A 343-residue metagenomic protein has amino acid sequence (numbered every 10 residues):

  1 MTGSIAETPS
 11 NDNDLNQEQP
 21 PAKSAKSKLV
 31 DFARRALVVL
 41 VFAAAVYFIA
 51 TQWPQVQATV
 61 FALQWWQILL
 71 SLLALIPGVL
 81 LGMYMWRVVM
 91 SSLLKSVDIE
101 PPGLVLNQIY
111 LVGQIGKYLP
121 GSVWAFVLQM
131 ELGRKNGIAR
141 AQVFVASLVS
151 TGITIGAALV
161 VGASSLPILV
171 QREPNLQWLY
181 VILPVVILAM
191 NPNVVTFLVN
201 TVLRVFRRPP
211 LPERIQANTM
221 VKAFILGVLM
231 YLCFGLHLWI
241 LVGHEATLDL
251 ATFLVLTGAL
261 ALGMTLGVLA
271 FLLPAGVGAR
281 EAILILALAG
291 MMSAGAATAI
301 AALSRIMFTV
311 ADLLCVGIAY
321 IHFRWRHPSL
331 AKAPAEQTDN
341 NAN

Functional and structural regions predicted by a protein language model:
M1-L111, A158, L166-A270, S293-A301 (+1 more regions): Predominantly cytoplasmic-facing regulatory/coupling regions of multi-pass membrane proteins
G103-Q108, S122-V127, R134-S150, S293-L303: Membrane-interface alpha-helices at helix entry/exit sites of multi-pass transporters
V112-L119, A261-V277, E281: Transmembrane alpha-helix interface/packing and boundary motifs in multi-pass membrane proteins, characterized by
Q114-V123, T151-L159: Mid-bilayer segments of alpha-helical transmembrane spans in multi-pass integral membrane proteins that mediate
I115, V149-G152, T265, I306: Transmembrane alpha-helical cores of Major Facilitator Superfamily
V123-R134, L272-A289: Re-entrant/interfacial helical elements at transmembrane boundaries that shape and gate the permeation pathway
G137-Q171, W178-Y180: Hydrophobic alpha-helical segments and helix pairs
